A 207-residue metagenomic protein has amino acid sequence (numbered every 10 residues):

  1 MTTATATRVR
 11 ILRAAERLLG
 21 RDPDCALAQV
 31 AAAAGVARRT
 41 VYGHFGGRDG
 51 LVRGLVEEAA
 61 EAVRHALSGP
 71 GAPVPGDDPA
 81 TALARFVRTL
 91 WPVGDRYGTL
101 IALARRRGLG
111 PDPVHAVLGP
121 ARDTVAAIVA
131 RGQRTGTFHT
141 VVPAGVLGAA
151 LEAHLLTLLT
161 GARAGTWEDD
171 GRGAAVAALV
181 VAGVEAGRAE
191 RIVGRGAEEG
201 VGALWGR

Functional and structural regions predicted by a protein language model:
M1-A33, D49-R53: Basic, helix-initiating cap at the start of DNA-binding domains
G35-F45: Short hydrophobic/aromatic patch on the recognition helix
F45, D49-A59: Alpha-helical DNA-contacting segments of helix-turn-helix folds
G54, E61, H65-Y97, L109-P113 (+1 more regions): Hydrophobic alpha-helical connector segments
R64, G110-T160: Amphipathic alpha-helical packing segments from all-alpha helical-bundle domains
G69, A102-P111, G194-R195: Short linear capping/connector segments at secondary-structure termini
D77-R105, H115-A130, V184-R188: Helical hydrophobic small-molecule/effector-binding pocket
A127-R134, T160, A164-R207: C-terminal peripheral helix-coil segments that are non-catalytic and often amphipathic
